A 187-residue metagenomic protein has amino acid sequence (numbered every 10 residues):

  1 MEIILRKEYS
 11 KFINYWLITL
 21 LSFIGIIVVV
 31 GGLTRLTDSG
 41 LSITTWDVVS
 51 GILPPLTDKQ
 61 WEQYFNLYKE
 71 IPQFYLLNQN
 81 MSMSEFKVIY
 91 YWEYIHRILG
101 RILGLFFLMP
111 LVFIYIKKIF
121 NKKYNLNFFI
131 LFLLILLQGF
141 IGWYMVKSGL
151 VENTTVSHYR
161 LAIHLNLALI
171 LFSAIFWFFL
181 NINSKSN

Functional and structural regions predicted by a protein language model:
K7-S10, Y115-L126, S184-N187: Membrane-interface helix-boundary motifs at transmembrane edges
F12-L17, K122-F132: Membrane-interfacial loop-to-transmembrane alpha-helix junctions, especially the N-terminal start
Y15-I52: N-terminal signal-anchor transmembrane alpha helix
V29-R35, L136-N153, S184: C-terminal ends of transmembrane alpha-helices and the immediately adjacent extracellular/lumenal or cytosolic loop
V49-P72: Long, glycine/tryptophan/cysteine-rich extracytoplasmic
L67-F107: Individual transmembrane alpha-helix segments
L103-M109, L165-I182: Hydrophobic cores of alpha-helical transmembrane segments in multi-pass inner/ER membrane proteins, independent
E152-H164: Non-cytosolic membrane-interface motifs at loop->transmembrane helix junctions
